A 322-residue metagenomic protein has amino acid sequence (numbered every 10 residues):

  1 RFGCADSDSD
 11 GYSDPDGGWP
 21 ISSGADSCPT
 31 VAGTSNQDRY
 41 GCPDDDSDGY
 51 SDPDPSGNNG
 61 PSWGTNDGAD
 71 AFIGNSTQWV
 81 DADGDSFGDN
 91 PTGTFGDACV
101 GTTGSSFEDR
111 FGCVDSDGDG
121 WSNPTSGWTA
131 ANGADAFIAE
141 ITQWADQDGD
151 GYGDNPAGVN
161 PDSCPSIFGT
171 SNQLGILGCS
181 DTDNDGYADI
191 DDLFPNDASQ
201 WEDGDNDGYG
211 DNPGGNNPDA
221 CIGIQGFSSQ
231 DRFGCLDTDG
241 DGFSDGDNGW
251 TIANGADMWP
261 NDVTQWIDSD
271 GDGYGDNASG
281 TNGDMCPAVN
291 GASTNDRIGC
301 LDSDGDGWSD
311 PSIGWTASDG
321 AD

Functional and structural regions predicted by a protein language model:
R1-D322: Extracellular calcium-associated, cysteine-rich motifs in secreted modular proteins
